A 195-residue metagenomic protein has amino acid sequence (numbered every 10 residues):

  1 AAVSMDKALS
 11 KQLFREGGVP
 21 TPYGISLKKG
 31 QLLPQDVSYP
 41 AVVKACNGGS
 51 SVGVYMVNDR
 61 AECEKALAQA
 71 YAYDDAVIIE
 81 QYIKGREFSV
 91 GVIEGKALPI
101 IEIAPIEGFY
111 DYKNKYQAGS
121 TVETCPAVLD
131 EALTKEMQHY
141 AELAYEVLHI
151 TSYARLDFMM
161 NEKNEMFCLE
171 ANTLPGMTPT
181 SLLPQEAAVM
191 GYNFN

Functional and structural regions predicted by a protein language model:
A1, P22, G191-N195: Short, intrinsically disordered, charge-balanced linker/junction segments flanking boundaries in proteins
A1-V3, E107-G108: Short gly/pro/ser/thr-enriched loop/turn and capping motifs at secondary-structure boundaries
A2-R86: Active-site nucleotide/adenylate-binding loops and adjacent lid/helix of ATP-dependent enzymes
S51, I106, N172-E186: Glycine-rich phosphate/pyrophosphate-binding beta-alpha loops
N58-H139, M160-F167: Phosphate-binding site of ATP-dependent enzymes
Q81, V92, Y145-M177, A187: Conserved metal-phosphate-binding beta-hairpin within the catalytic cores of diverse ATP-dependent phosphoryl-transfer
Y140-A144: Short, well-ordered amphipathic alpha-helical segments that serve as non-catalytic structural scaffolds within diverse
